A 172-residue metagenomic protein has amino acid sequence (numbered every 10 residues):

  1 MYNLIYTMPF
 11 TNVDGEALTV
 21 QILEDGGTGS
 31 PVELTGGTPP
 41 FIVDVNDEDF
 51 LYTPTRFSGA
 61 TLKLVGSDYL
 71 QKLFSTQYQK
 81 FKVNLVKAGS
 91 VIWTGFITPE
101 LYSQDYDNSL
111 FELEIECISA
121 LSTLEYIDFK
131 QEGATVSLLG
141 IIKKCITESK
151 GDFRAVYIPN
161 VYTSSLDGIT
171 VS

Functional and structural regions predicted by a protein language model:
M1-V136: Assembly/oligomerization scaffold segments
Y106-S172: Charged- and aromatic-enriched interaction segments used to assemble and dock large macromolecular complexes
